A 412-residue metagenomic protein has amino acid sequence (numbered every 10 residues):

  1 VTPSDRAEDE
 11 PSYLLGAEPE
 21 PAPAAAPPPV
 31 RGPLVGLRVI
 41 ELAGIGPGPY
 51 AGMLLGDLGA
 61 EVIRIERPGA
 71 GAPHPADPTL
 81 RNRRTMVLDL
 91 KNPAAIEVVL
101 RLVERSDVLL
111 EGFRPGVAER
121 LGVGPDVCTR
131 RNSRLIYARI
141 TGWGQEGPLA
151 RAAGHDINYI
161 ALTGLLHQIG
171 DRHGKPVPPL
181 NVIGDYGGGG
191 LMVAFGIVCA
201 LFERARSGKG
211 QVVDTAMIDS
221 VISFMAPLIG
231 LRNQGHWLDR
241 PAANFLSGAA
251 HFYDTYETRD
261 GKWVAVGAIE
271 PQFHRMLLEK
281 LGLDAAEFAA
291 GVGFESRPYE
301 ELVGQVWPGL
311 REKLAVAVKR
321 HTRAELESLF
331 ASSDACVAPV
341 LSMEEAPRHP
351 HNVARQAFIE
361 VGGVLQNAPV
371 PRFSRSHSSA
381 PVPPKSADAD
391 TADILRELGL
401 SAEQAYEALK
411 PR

Functional and structural regions predicted by a protein language model:
Y13-A25, V30, V361-L409: Flexible, small-/acidic-enriched active-site or ligand-binding loops
R31-A70: Conserved small-residue-rich beta-alpha loop and adjacent elements that most often cradle the phosphate/pyrophosphate
L34, L100-E104, A152: A short, aliphatic-rich alpha-helical micro-motif
I40, T79-R130, K319: A structured beta-alpha segment of the ubiquitous adenosine-cofactor-binding alpha/beta core
L54, L58, E119-I269, R275-M276: Active-site-adjacent "lid/gating" segments in soluble enzymes
D57-D89: Glycine-rich phosphate-binding loop and adjoining beta1-alpha1-beta2 segment of Rossmann-like nucleotide-binding folds
F252-S333, V337: Aromatic-enriched alpha-helical interface/lid elements that frame and gate functional surfaces
E327, A331-P381: A glycine-rich dinucleotide-binding beta-alpha-beta segment and adjacent secondary-structure elements that constitute
